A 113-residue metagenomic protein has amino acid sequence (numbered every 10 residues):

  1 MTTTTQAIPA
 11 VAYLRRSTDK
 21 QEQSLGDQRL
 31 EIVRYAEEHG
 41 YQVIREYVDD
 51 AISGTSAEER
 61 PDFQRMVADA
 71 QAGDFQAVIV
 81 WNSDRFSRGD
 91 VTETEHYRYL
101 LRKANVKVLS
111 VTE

Functional and structural regions predicted by a protein language model:
M1-E113: Short, structured surface patches at the beginning of a domain
